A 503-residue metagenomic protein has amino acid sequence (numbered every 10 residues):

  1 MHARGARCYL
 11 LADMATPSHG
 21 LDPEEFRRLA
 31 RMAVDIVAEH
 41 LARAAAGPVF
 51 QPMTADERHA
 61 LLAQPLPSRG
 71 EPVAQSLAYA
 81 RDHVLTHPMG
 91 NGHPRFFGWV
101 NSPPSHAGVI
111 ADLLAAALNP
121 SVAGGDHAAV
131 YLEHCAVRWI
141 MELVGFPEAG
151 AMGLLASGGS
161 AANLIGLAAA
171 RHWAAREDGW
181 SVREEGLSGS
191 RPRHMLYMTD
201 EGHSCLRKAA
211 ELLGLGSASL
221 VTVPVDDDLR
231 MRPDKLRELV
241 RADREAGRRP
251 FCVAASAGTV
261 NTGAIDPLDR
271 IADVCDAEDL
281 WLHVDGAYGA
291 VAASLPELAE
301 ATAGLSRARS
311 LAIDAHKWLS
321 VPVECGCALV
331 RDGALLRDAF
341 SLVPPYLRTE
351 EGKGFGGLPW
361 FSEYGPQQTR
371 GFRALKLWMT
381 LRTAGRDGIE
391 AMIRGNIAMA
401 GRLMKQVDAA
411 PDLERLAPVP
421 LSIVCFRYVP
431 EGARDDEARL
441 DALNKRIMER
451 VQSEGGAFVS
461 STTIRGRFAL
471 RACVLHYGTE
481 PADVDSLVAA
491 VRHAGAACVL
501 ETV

Functional and structural regions predicted by a protein language model:
M14-G150, Q452-A457, F468, C473-L475 (+3 more regions): N-terminal entrance/gating region of PLP-dependent enzymes' catalytic architecture
P52, E414-V419, V459-I464: Short beta-strand
A162-R337: Conserved PLP-enzyme active-site core in the AAT-like
A303-A410: Active-site C-terminal subdomain of aminotransferase-like
L381, C425-E437, G456-D485: Conserved PLP-binding active-site segment of the aspartate aminotransferase-like
R415-V451: Conserved PLP-binding catalytic core of the aspartate aminotransferase-like
